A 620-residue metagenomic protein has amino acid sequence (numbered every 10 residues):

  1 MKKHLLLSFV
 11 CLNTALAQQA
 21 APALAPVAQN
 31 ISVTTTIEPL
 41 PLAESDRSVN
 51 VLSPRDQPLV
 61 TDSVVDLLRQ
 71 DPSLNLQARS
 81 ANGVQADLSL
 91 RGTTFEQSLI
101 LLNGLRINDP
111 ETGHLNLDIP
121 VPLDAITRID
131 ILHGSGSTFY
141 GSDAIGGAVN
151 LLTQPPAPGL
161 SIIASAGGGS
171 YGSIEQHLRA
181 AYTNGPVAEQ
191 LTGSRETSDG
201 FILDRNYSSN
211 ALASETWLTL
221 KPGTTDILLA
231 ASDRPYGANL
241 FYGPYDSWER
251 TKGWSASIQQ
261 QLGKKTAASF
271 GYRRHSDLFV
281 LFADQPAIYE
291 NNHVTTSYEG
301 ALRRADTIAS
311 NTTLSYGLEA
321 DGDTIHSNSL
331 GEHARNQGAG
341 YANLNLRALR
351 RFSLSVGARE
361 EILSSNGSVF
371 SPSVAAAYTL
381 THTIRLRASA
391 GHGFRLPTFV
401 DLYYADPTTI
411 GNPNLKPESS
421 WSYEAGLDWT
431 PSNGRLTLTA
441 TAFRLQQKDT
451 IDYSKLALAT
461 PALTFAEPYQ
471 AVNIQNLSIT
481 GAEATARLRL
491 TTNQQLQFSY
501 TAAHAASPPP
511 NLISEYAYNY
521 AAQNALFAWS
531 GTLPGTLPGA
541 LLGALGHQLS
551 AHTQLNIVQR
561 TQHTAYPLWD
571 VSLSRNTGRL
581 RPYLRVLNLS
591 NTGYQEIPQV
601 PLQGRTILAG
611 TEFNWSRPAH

Functional and structural regions predicted by a protein language model:
V27-D62, D87, F95: N-terminal periplasmic "start-of-domain" segments of outer-membrane beta-barrel proteins
V64-L67, V84-S89, S98-L101, N116-P122 (+4 more regions): N-terminal periplasmic accessory domains that precede and gate Gram-negative outer-membrane beta-barrel machines
V65, R69-L105, D109, T127: Extracytoplasmic beta-strand/coil segments of soluble accessory domains associated with Gram-negative outer-membrane
L105-H133, E189: Short acidic/polar hinge/loop motifs at secondary-structure boundaries that mediate gating or recognition
A181, T219, A388, Y516-H620: Conserved C-terminal beta-signal and adjacent last beta-strands/turns of outer-membrane beta-barrel proteins
S198-A213, G223-S297: Flexible loop and strand-edge segments within Gram-negative outer membrane beta-barrel domains
Y242-G263, H293, T379, R385 (+5 more regions): Outer-membrane beta-barrel signature, preferentially recognizing the C-terminal barrel domain of Gram-negative
L314-S315, A348-L349, R444-Q446, Q470-V558 (+1 more regions): Gram-negative outer-membrane beta-barrel transporters
